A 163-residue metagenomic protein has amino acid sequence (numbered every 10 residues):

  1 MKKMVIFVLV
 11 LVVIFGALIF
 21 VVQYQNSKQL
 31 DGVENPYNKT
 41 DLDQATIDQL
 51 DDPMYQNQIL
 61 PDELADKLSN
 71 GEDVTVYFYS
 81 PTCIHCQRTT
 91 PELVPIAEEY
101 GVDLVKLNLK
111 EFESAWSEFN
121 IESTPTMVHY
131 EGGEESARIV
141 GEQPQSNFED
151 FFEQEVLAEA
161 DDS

Functional and structural regions predicted by a protein language model:
M1-D51: N-terminal targeting signals for export/organelle localization
D48, K67-P81, L93: Short active-site neighborhood of thiol/selenol oxidoreductases, capturing the structured segment around
P53-D73: A short beta-strand-turn-helix
F78-S80, A97, G101-A115, I121-S123: Thiol-based oxidoreductase modules, predominantly thioredoxin-like and allied folds used for disulfide exchange
C83-C86, M127: The canonical Cys-X-X-Cys-His
H85-Y100: Typically the conserved alpha-helix immediately C-terminal to a functionally engaged Cys/Sec in thioredoxin-like
C86-Q87, A115-S117, R138: Extracytoplasmic/secreted cell-surface and envelope-processing proteins
V128-S163: Non-catalytic, surface beta->alpha helical segment in thiol-disulfide oxidoreductase systems
